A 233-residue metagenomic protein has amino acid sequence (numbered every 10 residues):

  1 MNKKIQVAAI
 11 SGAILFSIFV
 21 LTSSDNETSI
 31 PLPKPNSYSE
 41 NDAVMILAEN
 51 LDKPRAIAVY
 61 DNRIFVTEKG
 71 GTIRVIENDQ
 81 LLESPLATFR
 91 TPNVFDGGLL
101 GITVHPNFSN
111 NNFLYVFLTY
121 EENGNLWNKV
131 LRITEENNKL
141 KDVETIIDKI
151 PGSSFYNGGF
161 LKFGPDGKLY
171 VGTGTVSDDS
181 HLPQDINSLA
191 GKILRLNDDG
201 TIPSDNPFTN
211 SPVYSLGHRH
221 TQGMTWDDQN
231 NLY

Functional and structural regions predicted by a protein language model:
N2-D25: Sec-dependent N-terminal signal peptides of Gram-positive bacterial secreted proteins and lipoproteins
L21, D25-D179, N230-Y233: Acidic, Gly/Ser/Thr-rich repeat motifs that build Ca2+-stabilized beta-propeller blades
K53, G98, N157, D185 (+2 more regions): Stable alpha-helical elements in mature extracytoplasmic
R63-T72, P207-G217: Short, surface-exposed polybasic-and-hydrophobic patches located at secondary-structure transitions
N128-N138, D185-D199: Beta-propeller blade signature
F163-Y170, A190-P203: A structural motif
V176, D199-T209: Short pre-catalytic segments that frame enzyme active sites
V213-Y233: Repeat-solenoid scaffold signature
